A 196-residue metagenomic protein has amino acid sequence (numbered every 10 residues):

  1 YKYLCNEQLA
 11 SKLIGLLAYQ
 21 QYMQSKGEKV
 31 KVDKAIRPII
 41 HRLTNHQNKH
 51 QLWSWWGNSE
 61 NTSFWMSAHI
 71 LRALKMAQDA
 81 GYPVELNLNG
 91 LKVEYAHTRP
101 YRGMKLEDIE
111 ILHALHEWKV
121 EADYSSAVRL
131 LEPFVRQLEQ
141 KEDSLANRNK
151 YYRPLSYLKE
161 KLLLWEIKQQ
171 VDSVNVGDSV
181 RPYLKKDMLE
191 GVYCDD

Functional and structural regions predicted by a protein language model:
Y1-D196: Large, well-folded core regions of big proteins
